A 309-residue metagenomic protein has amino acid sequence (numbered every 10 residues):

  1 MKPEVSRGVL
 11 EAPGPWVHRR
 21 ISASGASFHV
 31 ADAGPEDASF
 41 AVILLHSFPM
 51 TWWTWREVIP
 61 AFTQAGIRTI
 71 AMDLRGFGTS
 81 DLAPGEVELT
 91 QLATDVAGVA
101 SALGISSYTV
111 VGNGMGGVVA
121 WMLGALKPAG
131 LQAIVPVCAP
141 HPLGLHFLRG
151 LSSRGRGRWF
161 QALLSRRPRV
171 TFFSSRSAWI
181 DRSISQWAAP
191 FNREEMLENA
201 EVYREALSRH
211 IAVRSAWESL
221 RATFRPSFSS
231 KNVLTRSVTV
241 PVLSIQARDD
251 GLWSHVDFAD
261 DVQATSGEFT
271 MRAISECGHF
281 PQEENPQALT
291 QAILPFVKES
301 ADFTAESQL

Functional and structural regions predicted by a protein language model:
K2-R19, A26-E36, A41, F77-V111 (+2 more regions): Flexible "cap/lid" subdomain of the alpha/beta-hydrolase fold that forms the substrate-access gate
S22-S24, H46: Short strand-coil-strand connectors
D32-T79: Conserved HGGG/HGGXW glycine-rich cap/lid loop of the alpha/beta-hydrolase fold
T51-W52, V118, C277: A short, glycine- and basic residue-enriched loop/turn that sits immediately adjacent to a domain's principal
T54, D95, S215, A288 (+1 more regions): Charged catalytic carboxylate motif
R56, W121-A125, T290: Short, hydrophobic alpha-helix immediately C-terminal to the catalytic nucleophile
E268-L309: Catalytic active-site module of serine/aspartate enzymes centered on a nucleophile-bearing elbow/loop
